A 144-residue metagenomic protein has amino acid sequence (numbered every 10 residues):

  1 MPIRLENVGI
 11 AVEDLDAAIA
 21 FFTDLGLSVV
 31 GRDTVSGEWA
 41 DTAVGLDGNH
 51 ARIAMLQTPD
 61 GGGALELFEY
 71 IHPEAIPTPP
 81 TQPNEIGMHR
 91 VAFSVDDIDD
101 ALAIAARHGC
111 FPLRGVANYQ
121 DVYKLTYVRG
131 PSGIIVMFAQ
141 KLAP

Functional and structural regions predicted by a protein language model:
M1-I19, S28-D33, M88-V95, K141-P144: N-terminal beta-strand motif that seeds the catalytic metal site of vicinal oxygen chelate
R4, N49-H50, G87, V122: Exposed loop/turn and edge beta-strand positions of beta-sandwich/beta-sheet ligand-binding modules
L5, F22, L65-L67, M88 (+1 more regions): Short, structured motif recognition centered on aromatic/hydrophobic residues
A11-G62, R107, T126-Y127: Core segments of cupin and vicinal oxygen chelate
R32-T34, M55, G63-F68, F93-P144: Vicinal oxygen chelate
G37-D41, A75-T78, Y119: A cross-kingdom feature marking solvent-exposed beta-strand/loop segments within repeated, beta-rich binding/scaffold
G62, P73-E74: Active-site/binding-pocket entry motifs
T78-E85: Non-DNA-binding regulatory cores of transcription-related proteins, predominantly C-terminal effector-binding
